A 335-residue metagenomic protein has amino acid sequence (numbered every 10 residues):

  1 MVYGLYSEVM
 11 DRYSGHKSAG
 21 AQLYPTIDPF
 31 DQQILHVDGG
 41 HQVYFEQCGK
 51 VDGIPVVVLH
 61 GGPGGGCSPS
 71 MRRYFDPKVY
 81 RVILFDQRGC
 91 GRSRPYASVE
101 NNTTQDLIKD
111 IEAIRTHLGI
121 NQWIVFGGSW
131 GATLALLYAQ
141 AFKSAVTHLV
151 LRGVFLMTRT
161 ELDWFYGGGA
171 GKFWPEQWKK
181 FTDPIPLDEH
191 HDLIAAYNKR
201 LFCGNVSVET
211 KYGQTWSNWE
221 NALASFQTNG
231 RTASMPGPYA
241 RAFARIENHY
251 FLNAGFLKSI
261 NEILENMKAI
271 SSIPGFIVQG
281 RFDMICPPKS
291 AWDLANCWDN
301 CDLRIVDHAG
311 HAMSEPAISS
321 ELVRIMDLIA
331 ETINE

Functional and structural regions predicted by a protein language model:
P63-D76: The serine-hydrolase catalytic nucleophile loop
P77-R94: Conserved alpha/beta-hydrolase
Q105-W123: Conserved acidic catalytic loop of the alpha/beta-hydrolase fold
N121-T160: Conserved hydrolase catalytic core segment
S144-A196: A catalytic-pocket lid/entrance helix-loop region that shapes and gates access to the active site across common
I270, I277-Q279: Short beta-strand/loop motif that positions the catalytic acidic residue of the alpha/beta-hydrolase fold
M284-S290: Conserved alpha/beta-hydrolase "acid-adjacent" motif
C301-E335: Catalytic active-site module of serine/aspartate enzymes centered on a nucleophile-bearing elbow/loop
